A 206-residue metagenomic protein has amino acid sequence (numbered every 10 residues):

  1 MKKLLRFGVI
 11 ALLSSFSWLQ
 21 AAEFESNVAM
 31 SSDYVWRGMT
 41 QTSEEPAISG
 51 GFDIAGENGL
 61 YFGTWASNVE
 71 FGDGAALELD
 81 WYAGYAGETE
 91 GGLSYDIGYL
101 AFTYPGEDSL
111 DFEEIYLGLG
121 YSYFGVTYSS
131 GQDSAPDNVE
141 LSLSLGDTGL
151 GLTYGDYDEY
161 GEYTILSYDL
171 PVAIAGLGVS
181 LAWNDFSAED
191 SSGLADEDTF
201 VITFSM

Functional and structural regions predicted by a protein language model:
K2-G8, L12-M206: Outer-membrane beta-barrel proteins
